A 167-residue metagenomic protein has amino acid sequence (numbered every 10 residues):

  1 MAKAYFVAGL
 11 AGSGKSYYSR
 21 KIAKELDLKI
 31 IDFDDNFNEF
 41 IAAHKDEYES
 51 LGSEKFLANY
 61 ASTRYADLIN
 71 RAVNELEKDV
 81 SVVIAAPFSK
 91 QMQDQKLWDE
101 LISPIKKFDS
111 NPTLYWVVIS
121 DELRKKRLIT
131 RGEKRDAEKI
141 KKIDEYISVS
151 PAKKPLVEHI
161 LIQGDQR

Functional and structural regions predicted by a protein language model:
A4: Walker A (P-loop) ATP-phosphate-binding motif of ABC ATPase nucleotide-binding domains
V7: Hydrophobic anchor at the beta1->P-loop junction of P-loop NTPases
A11: The conserved Walker
S16: Walker A/P-loop
R20-I69, V73: Conserved substrate/cofactor phosphate-moiety recognition/catalytic segment in nucleotide-dependent phosphotransferases
N59-F108: Glycine-rich phosphate-binding loop used to anchor ATP phosphates in small-molecule kinases, encompassing both
K106-L128: Conserved phosphate-donor/acceptor-positioning beta-strand/loop module used by diverse small-molecule
T130-R167: Small-molecule kinase domains that catalyze NTP-dependent phosphoryl transfer to phosphate-bearing small molecules
